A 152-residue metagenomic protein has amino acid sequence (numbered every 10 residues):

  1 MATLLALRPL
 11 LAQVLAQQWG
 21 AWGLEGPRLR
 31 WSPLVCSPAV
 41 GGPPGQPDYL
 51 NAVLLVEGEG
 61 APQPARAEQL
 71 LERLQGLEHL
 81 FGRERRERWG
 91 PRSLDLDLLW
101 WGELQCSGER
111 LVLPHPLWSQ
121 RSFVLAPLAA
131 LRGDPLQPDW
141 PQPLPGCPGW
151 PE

Functional and structural regions predicted by a protein language model:
M1-A2: Short N-terminal binding/cap micro-motifs at the start of the first secondary-structure element
L5-R8, A12, A16, E72 (+2 more regions): Compositionally biased amphipathic helical and low-complexity segments enriched in hydrophobic
A6-A61: Short, surface-exposed acidic-centric catalytic microdomains
V40-L50, A65-E152: Flexible, gly/pro- and Lys/Arg-enriched active-site loops
